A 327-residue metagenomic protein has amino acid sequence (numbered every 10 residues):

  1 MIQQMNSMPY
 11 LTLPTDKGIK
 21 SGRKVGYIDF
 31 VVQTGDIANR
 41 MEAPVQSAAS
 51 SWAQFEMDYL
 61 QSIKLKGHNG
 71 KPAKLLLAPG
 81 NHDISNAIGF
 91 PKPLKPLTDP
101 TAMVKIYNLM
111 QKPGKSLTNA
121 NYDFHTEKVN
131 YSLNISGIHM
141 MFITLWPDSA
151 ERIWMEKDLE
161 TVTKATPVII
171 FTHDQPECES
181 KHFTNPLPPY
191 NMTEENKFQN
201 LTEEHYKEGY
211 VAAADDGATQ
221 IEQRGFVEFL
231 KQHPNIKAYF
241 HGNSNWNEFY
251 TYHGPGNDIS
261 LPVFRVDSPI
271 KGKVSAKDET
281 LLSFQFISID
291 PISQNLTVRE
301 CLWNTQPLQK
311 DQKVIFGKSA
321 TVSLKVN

Functional and structural regions predicted by a protein language model:
M1-A49: N-terminal active-site segment of His-dependent metallophosphoesterases
I2-G22, Y122-E127, W146-E160, T219-E228: A Trp-anchored, charged/polar loop motif used as the substrate-binding/catalytic surface of acyl/ester-handling
S7-G26, L60-G70, V227-L230, P255-G256: Alpha-helix termini
D29-D36, K71-G80, I143-T144, I169-H173 (+3 more regions): Active-site neighborhood of phospho(di)ester-bond hydrolases with catalytic His/Asp-centered motifs
E42-W154, E160-P167, E194-N200, K207 (+5 more regions): Extended active-site neighborhood of metal-dependent phosphoesterases/phosphodiesterases
R152, V162-I236: Active-site-proximal segments of metal-dependent phosphoesterases and phosphodiesterases across multiple
Y239, S275-D278: Short Gly/Pro-enriched turn/cap motifs at secondary-structure boundaries
K277-N327: A short C-terminal boundary segment appended to hydrolase-like catalytic domains
